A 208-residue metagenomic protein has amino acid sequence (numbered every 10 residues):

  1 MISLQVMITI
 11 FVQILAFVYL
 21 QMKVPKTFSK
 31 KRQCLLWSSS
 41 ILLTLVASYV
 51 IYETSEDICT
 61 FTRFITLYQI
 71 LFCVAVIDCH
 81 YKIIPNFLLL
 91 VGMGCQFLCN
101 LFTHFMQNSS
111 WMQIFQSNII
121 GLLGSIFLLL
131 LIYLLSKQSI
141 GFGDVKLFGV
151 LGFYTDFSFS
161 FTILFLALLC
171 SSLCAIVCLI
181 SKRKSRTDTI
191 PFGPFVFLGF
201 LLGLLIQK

Functional and structural regions predicted by a protein language model:
M1-K208: A membrane-topology feature that recognizes alpha-helical transmembrane segments and their immediate juxtamembrane
